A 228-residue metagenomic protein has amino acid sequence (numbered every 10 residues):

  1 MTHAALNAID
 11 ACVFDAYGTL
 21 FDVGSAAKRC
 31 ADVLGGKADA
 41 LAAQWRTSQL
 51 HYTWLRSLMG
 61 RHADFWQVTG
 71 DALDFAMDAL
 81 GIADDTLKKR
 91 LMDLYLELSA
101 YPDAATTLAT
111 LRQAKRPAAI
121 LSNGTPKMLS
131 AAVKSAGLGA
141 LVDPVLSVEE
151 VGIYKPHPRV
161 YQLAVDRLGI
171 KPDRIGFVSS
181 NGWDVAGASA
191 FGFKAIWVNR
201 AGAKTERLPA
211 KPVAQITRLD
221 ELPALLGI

Functional and structural regions predicted by a protein language model:
M1-I9, A109, R116, L121 (+2 more regions): Asp-based, Mg2+/Mn2+-dependent phosphohydrolase catalytic module
T2-L50: Active-site neighborhood of HAD-like aspartate-dependent phosphohydrolases
A27-A31, R46-Q49, T69, L91-Y95 (+1 more regions): Hydrophobic alpha-helical core bundles mediating ligand binding, dimerization, or RNAP-core interactions
K28, L55-R61, A203-P209: Short, flexible, glycine-rich and Lys/Arg-enriched loop motifs at helix boundaries that contact anionic partners
K28-R29, Q44, D71-F75, R90 (+4 more regions): Alpha-helical elements of Rossmann-like donor-binding domains used by nucleotide-donor carbohydrate transfer enzymes
V33, D39, T53-K89: A metal-dependent, Asp-based hydrolase signature
L41-A42, L87, L138-L141: Hydrophobic side chains within well-formed alpha-helices
H62, W66-Q67, D84-I120, S130 (+1 more regions): Short, acidic loop-to-helix structural element flanking the phosphoryl-transfer center in phosphate-processing enzymes
